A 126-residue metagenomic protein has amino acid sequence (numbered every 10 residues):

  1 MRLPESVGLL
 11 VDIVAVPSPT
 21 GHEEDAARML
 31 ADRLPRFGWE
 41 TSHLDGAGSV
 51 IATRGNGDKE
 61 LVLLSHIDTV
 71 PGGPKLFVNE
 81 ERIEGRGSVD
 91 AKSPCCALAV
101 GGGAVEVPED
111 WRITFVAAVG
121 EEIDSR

Functional and structural regions predicted by a protein language model:
M1-S88, V107: Acidic/His- and Gly-rich active-site-bordering loop/insert found across diverse amide/peptide-bond hydrolases
A91-K92, C96-R126: Acidic/histidine-rich catalytic neighborhood of metal-dependent amide-processing enzymes
